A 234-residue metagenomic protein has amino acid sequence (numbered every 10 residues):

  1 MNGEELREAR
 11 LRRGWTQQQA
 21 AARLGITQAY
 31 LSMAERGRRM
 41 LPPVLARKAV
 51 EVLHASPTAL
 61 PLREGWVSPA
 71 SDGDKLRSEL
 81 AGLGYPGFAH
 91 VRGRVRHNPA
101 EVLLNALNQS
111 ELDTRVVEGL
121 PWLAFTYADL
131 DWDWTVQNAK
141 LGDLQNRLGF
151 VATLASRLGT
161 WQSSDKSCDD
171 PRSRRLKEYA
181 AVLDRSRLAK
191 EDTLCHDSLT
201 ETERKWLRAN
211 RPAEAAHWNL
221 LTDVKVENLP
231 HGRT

Functional and structural regions predicted by a protein language model:
E4-R23: Short basic helix-loop element that most often maps to the first helix and adjoining turn of HTH DNA-binding modules
L24-M40, L62-G65: Recognition helix of helix-turn-helix/homeodomain-like DNA-binding domains that insert into the DNA major groove
V44-A59: DNA major-groove recognition helix of helix-turn-helix/homeodomain DNA-binding modules
L62-H90, K225, T234: Short, charged recognition helix plus adjacent turn of helix-turn-helix-like nucleic-acid-binding domains
A89-V182: Mid-protein regulatory/catalytic core that forms ligand/cofactor-binding pockets and protein-protein interaction
K166-T234: Charge-dense, extended regions
